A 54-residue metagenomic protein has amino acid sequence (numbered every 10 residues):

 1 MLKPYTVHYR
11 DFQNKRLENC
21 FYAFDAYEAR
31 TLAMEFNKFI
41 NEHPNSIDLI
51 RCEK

Functional and structural regions predicted by a protein language model:
M1-L17: Short aromatic-glycine-(Arg/Gly/Cys) micro-motifs in beta-strand/loop hairpins
K3, E28, M34-F36: Basic/aromatic-rich interaction segments and small domains that mediate binding to polyanionic partners
R10, F24, I50-E53: A structural detector for beta-sheet-dominated domains
K15-E28: A short, exposed loop/beta-hairpin motif centered on an aromatic-Gly-Thr core
L17, T31, F39: Short acidic, gly/pro-rich beta-turn/loop elements at beta-sheet edges and active-site/ligand-binding grooves
M34-K54: Short, mixed-charge low-complexity intrinsically disordered segments
